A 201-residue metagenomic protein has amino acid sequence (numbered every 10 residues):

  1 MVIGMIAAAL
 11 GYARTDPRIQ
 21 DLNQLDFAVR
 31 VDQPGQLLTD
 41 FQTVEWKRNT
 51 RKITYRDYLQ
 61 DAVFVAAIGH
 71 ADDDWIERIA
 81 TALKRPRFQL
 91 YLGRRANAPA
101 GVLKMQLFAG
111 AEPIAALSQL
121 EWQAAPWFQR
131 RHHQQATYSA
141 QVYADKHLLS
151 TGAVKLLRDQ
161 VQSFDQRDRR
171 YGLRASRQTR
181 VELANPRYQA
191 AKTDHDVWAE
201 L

Functional and structural regions predicted by a protein language model:
M1-R48: Glycine/small-residue-rich interface belts in oligomeric ring/scaffold proteins and their assembly partners
D32-L201: Internal, well-folded beta-alpha domain core
